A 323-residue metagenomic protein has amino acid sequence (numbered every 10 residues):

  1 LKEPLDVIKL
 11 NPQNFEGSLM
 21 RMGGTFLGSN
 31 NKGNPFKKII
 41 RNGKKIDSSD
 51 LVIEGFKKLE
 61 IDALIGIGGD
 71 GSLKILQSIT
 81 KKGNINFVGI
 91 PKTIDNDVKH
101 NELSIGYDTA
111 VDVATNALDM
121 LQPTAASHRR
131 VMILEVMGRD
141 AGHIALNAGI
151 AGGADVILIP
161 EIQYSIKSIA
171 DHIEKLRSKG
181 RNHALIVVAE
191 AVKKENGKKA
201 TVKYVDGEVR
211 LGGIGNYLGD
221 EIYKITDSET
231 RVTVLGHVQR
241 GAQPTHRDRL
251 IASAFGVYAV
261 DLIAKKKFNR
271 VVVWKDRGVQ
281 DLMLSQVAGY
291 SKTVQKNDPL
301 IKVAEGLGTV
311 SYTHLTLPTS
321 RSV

Functional and structural regions predicted by a protein language model:
L1-E60, G71, A191-K199, V205-N216 (+5 more regions): A cross-family phosphate/adenosyl-ligand binding-site feature
L1-M132, D140, V156, K179: Active-site histidine-anchored catalytic micro-motif
G24-F26, D62-I65, I85-P91, R130-L134 (+7 more regions): Structural motif
G55, A63-G68, K74-S78, G83 (+1 more regions): Accessory alpha-helical/coil subdomains and C-terminal extensions that flank or cap enzyme catalytic cores
H237-P244: A short beta-alpha structural unit
I251, F255-A264: Flexible loop/turn connectors
T313-T319: Conserved small/polar residues in nucleotide/adenosyl-binding loops
